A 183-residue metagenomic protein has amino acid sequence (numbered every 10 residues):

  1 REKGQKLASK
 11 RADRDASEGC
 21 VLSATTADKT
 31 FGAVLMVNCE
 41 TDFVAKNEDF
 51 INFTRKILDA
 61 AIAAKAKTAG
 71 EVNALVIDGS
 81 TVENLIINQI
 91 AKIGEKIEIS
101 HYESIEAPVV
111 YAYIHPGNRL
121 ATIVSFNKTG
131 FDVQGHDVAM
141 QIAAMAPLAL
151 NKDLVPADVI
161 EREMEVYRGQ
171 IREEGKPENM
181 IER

Functional and structural regions predicted by a protein language model:
R1-R183: N-terminal assembly/interaction segments in proteins that build large macromolecular machines
